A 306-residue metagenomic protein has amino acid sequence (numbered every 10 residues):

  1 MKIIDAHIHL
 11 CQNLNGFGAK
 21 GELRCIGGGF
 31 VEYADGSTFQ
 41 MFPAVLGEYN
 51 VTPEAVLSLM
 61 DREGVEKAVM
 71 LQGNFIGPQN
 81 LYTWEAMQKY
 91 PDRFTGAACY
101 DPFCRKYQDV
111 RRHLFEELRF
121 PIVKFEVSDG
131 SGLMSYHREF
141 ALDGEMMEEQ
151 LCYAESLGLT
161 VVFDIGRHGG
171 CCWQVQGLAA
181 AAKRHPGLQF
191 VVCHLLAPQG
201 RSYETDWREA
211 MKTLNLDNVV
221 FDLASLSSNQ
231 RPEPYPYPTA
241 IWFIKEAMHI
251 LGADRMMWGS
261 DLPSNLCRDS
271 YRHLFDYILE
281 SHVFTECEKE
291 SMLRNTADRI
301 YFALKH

Functional and structural regions predicted by a protein language model:
M1-A6, N15-R62, K67, K245-E246 (+2 more regions): Mid-to-C-terminal alpha-helical segments outside catalytic/metal-binding sites
H7, M60, A68, T83 (+8 more regions): Divalent metal-coordination and catalytic microenvironments
H7-N13, D164, H194: Histidine-centered divalent metal-coordination motifs
L14-A19, L81, D109-V110, S135-H137 (+5 more regions): Short aromatic-enriched loop/helix-cap "lid" or pocket-rim segments at secondary-structure transitions that line
Y49-L59, C104-F115, D206: Short, acidic/polar
E66-K67, F75-G169, W173, D222-L226: Active-site gating/metal-coordination segments in enzymes
T83-Q88, D92-R93, Q176-Q189, R272-H282: Short, electropositive alpha-helical surface patch
E139-M257: Catalytic pocket-lining loop regions of alpha/beta-barrel enzymes, especially the amidohydrolase/enolase/GH5 lineages
